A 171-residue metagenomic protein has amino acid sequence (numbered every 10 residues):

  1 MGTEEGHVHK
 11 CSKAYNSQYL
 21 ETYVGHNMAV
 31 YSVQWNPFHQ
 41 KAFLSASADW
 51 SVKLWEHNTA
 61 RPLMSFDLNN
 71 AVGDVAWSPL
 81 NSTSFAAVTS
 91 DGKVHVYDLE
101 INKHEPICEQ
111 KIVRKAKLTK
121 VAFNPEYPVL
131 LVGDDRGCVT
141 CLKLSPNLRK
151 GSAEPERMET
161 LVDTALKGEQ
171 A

Functional and structural regions predicted by a protein language model:
M1-G2, F43-S47, F85-T89, L130-D134: Conserved beta-strand element within WD40/beta-propeller blades
M1-V24: Extended repeat-based solenoid scaffolds, especially LRR ectodomains and other repeat-derived architectures
E5, S17, P37-Q40, L80-S82 (+1 more regions): Short, well-ordered loop/turn elements at secondary-structure boundaries
E5-H9, M28-Y31, D49-K53, G73 (+2 more regions): Short coil/turn segments within WD40 beta-propeller repeats
H7-K10, N27, Y31-Q34, Q40-F66: Amphipathic alpha-helical interface segments within eukaryotic helical scaffold and small GTPase-regulatory domains
L20-Y23, Q34, A46, H57 (+2 more regions): Solvent-exposed, well-ordered amphipathic alpha-helical segments that flank/support binding or catalytic loops
A60-T83, S90-H95, L99-A171: Terminal intrinsically disordered, low-complexity extensions flanking WD-repeat/beta-propeller proteins
